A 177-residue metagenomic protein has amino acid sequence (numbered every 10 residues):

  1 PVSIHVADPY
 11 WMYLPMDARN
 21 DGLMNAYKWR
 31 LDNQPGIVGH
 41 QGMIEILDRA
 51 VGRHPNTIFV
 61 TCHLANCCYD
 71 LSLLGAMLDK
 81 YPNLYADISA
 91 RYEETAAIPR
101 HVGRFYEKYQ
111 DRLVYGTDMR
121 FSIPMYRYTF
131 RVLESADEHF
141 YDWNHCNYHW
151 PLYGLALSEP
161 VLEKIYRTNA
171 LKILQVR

Functional and structural regions predicted by a protein language model:
P1-S72: Divalent metal-binding pocket/active-site signature
Q41-R49, I58-R177: H/E-rich (His + Asp/Glu) clusters that bind or coordinate divalent metals
